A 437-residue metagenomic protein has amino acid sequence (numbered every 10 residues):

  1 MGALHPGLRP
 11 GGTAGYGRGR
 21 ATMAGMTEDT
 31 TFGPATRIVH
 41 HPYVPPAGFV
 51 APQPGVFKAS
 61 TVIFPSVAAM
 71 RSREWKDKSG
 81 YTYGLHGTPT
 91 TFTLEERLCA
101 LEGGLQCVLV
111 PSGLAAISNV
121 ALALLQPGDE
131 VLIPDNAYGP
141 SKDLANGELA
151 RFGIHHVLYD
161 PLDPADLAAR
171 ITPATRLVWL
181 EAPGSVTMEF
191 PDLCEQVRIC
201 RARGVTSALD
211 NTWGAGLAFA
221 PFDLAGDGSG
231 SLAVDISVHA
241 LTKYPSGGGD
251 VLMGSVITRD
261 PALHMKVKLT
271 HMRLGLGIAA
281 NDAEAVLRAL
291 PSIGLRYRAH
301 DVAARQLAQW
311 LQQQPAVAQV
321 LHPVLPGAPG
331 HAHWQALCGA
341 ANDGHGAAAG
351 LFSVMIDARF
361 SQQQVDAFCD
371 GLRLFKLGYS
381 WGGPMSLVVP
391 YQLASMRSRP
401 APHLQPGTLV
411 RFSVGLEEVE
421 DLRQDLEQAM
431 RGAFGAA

Functional and structural regions predicted by a protein language model:
M1-R18: Compositionally biased, low-complexity flexible segments
Y16-K78, A437: N-terminal glycine-rich, Lys/His-bearing helix-loop that initiates the first secondary-structure elements of many
Y16-T22, L105, N146-G147, H155-V157 (+2 more regions): PLP-dependent enzyme catalytic core of the Aspartate aminotransferase-like
T27-D29, I38-A47, C107-Q313, L321: Conserved PLP-enzyme active-site core in the AAT-like
Y43-P45, K58-P65, W213, K243 (+7 more regions): Glycine-rich beta-alpha junction loops
S66-A115, K142, N146-G147: Conserved N-terminal alpha-helix of the aminotransferase class I/II PLP-enzyme fold
V286-L295, A349-A358, V410-G415: Short, well-ordered beta-strand elements within core beta-sheets of diverse protein domains
R305-R373, L377-G383, L393-P402: Conserved small-domain helix->loop->beta segment predominantly found in fold-type I
